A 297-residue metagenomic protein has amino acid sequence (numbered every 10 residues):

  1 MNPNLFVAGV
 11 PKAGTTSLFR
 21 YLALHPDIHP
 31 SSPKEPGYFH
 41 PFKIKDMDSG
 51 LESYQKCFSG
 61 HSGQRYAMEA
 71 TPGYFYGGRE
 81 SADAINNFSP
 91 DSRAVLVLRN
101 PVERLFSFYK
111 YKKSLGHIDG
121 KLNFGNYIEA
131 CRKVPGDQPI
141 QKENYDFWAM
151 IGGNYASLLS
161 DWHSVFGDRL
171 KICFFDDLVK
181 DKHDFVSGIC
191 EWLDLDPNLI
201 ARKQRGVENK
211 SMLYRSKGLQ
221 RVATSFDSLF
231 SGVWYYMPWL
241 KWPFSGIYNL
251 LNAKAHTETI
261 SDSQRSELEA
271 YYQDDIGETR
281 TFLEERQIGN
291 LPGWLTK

Functional and structural regions predicted by a protein language model:
M1-K297: Anion-recognition interface
